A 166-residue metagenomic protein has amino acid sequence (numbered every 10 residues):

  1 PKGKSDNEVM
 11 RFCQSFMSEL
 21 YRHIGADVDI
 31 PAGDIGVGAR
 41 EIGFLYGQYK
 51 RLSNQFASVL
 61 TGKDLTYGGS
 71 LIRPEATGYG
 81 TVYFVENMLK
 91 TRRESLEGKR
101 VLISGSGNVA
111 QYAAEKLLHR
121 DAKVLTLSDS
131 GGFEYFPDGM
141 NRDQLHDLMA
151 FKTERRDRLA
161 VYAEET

Functional and structural regions predicted by a protein language model:
P1-L96: Glycine/serine-rich phosphate-binding loop and adjoining beta1-alpha1 elements at the start of nucleotide-handling
T61-D64, G68-T166: Glycine-rich phosphate/diphosphate-binding loop of Rossmann-like nucleotide-binding domains
